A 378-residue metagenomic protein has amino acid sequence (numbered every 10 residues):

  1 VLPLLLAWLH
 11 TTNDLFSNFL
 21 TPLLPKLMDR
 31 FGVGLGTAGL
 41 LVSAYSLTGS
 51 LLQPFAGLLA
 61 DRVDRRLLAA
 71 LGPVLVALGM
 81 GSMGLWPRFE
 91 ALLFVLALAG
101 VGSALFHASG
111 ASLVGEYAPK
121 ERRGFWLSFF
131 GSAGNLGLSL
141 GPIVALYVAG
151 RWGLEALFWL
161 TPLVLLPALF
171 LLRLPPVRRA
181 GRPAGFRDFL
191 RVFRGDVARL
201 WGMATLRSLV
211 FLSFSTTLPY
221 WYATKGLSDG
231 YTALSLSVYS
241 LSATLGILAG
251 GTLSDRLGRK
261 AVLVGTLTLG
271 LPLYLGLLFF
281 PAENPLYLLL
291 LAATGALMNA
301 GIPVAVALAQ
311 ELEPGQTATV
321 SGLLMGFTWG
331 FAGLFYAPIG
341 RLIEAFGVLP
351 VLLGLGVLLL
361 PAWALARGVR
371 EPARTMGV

Functional and structural regions predicted by a protein language model:
N18, S46-P54, L138-S139, S240-T244 (+2 more regions): Residue-level signature of mid-helix packing/kink "hotspots" within the transmembrane helices of 12-pass Major
L20-T21, D196-S240: Extracytoplasmic gate region of multi-pass secondary transporters
G32, D64, L85-E90, G258 (+1 more regions): Helix-breaking motifs and short loop linkers at transmembrane-helix boundaries and internal kinks in secondary membrane
L51-P87: Conserved MFS/SLC helix-loop-helix module at the cytosolic interface between two early adjacent transmembrane helices
V95-S132: Cytoplasmic helix-loop-helix junction between adjacent transmembrane helices in 12-TM secondary transporters
F129-R173: Helix-loop-helix hairpin linking two adjacent transmembrane segments in secondary transporters
K260-A305: C-terminal transmembrane helical hairpin of 12-TM major facilitator-type secondary transporters
G315-E344: A late C-terminal transmembrane helix in Major Facilitator Superfamily
